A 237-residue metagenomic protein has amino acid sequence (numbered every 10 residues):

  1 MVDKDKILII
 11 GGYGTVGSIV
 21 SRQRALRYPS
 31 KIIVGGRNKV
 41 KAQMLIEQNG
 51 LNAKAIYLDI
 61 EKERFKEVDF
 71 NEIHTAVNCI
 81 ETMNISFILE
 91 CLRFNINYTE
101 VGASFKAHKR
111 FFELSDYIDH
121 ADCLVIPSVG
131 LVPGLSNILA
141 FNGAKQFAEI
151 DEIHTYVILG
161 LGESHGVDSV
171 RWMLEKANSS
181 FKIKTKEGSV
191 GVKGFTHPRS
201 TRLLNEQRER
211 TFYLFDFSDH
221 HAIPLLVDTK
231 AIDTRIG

Functional and structural regions predicted by a protein language model:
I10-G11, T15-S18, F147-G237: Active-site-lining helix/loop region of Rossmann-like oxidoreductase modules
R24: Aromatic pocket-lining residues of Rossmann-like dinucleotide-binding sites
G35-K39, D59-I60: N-terminal Rossmann-fold cofactor-binding loop
A53-A55: Hydrophobic/aromatic anchor residues within beta-strands of the central parallel beta-sheet of Rossmann-like
L58-T75, T82-M83: Conserved Rossmann-fold cofactor-binding substructure of NAD(P)-dependent oxidoreductases
D69, M83-V101: Rossmann-fold NAD(P) dinucleotide-binding segment
T75-E90, K106: Beta-loop-alpha module in the N-terminal Rossmann-like domain of NAD(P)-dependent dehydrogenases, especially those
G102-L124: Rossmann-fold NAD(P)-binding glycine/threonine-rich loop
